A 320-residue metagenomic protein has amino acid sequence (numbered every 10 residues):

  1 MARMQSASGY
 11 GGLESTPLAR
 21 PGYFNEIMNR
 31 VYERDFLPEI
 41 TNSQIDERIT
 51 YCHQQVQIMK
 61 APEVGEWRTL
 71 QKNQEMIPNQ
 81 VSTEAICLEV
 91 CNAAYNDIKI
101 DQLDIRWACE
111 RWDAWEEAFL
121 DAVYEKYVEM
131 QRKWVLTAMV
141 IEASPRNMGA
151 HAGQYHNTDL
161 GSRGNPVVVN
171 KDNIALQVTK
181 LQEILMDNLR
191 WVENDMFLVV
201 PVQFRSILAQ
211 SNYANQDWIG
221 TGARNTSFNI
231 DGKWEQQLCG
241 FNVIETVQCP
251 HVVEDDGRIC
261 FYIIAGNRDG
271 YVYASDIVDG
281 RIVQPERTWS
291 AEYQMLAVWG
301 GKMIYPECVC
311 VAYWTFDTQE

Functional and structural regions predicted by a protein language model:
A2-T41, E47-C52, Y155-L176, Q210-E320: Sequence/fold signature of self-assembling virion shell proteins
E26-D97: Assembly/oligomerization interface modules of large self-assembling protein complexes
Q54-V56, N96, V192-M196, C239 (+1 more regions): Structural beta-strand/beta-sheet cores of well-ordered domains, especially the beta-sheet scaffolds that support
P62, V200-F204, A297: Short, flexible loop/turn elements at secondary-structure junctions
E66-T69, I207-Q210, I304: Short helix/loop capping segments that flank catalytic or ligand/cofactor-binding pockets
A85-I86, Y95-A114, K171-D217, E320: Structured, hydrophobic secondary-structure cores that serve as assembly/anchoring elements
Q102-M186, T315-E320: Alpha-helical scaffold segments that mediate packing/assembly in large oligomeric complexes
